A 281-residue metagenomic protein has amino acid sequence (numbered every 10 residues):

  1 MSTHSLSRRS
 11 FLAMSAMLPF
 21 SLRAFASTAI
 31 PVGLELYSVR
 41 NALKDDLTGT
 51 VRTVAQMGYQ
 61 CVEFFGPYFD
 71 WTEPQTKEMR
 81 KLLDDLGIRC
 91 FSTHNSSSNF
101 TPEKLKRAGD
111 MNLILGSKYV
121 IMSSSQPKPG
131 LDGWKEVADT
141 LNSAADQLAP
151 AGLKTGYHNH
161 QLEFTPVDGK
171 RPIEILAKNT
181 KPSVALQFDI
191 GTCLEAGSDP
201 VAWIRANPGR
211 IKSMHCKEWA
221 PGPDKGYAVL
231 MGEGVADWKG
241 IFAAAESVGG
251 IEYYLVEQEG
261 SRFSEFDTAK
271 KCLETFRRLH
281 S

Functional and structural regions predicted by a protein language model:
S2-H4, F11-A16, L22-G33, V39-A55 (+2 more regions): Histidine-acidic metal/acid-base catalytic patches
S2-Y119, L273-S281: N-terminal pre-domain/capping segments
S15-A16, S21, C61, Y68 (+3 more regions): Active-site acidic/histidine proton-transfer and metal-coordination neighborhood in alpha/beta enzyme cores
L34, T155-Q161, M214-C216: Histidine-centered catalytic micro-motifs
S38-R40, G66-Y68, S96-N99, Q126-K128 (+4 more regions): Active-site-proximal loop/turn and secondary-structure-junction residues that shape catalytic pockets, frequently
T72-M79, T101-G109, L131-T140, N159-V167 (+3 more regions): Noncatalytic linker/hinge segments flanking ATPase motor cores
E73-P74, S92, L153, A206 (+1 more regions): Mature catalytic domains of secreted/periplasmic carbohydrate-active enzymes
T76-D85, S143-Q147, I241-A244: Catalytic-core regions built around general acid/base machinery
